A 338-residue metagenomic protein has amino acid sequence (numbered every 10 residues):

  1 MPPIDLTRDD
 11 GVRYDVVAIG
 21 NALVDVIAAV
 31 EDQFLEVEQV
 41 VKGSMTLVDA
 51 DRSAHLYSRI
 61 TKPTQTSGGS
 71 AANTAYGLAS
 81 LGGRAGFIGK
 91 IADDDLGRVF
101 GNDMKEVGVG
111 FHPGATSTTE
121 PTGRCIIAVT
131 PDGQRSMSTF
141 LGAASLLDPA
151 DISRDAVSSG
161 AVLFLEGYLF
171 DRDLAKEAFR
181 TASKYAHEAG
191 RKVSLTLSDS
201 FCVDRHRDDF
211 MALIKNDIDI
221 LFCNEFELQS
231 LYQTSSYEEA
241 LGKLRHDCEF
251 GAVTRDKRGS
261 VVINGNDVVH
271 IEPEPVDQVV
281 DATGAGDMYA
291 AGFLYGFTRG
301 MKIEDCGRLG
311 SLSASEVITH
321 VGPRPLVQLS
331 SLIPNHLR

Functional and structural regions predicted by a protein language model:
M1-I88, R98-V99, E106: Glycine-rich phosphate/adenosyl-contacting loop at the front of the ribokinase-like
M1-V17, A22, E36-S44, K184-E188 (+2 more regions): Conserved phosphate-binding/catalytic region of the ribokinase-like
A75-R84, A128-T130, G296-R299: Alpha-helix C-terminal capping segments
A85, F111, V193-S194, G251: Hydrophobic beta-strand scaffold residues
D103-E120: A glycine-rich helix N-cap at a beta->alpha junction
H112-S117, I127-D173: Conserved phosphate-binding/catalytic loop of the ribokinase/pfkB sugar-kinase fold
V162-G242, R258-S260: Conserved beta-alpha-beta core of the PfkB/ribokinase-like small-molecule kinase fold
